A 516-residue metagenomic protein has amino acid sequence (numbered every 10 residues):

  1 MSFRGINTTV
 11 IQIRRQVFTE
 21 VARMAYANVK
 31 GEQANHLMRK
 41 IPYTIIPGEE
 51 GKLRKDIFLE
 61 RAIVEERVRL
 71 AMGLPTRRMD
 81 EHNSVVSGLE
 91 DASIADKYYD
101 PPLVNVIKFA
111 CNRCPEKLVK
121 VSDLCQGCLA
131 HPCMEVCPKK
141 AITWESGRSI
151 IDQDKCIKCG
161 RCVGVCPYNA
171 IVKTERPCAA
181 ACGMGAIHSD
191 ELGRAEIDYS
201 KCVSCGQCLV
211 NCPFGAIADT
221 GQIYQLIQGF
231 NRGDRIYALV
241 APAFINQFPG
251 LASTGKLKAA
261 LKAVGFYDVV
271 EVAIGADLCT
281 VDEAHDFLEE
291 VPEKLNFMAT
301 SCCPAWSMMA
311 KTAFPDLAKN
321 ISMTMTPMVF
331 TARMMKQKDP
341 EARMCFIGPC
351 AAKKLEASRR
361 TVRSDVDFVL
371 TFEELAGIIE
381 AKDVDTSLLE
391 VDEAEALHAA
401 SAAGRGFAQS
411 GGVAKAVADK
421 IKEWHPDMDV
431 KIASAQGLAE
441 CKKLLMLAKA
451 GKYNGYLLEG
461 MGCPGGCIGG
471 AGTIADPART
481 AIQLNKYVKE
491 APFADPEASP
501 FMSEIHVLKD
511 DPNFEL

Functional and structural regions predicted by a protein language model:
M1-H82, D219-L516: Iron-sulfur-associated redox domains of electron-transfer enzymes in respiratory and anaerobic energy metabolism
L59-A62, E66, S84-E90, K97-P102: Extended, highly charged accessory segments
S93-S122, K139-K140: N-terminal [4Fe-4S]-dependent radical SAM core
N112-K120, T143-R148, S189, Q207 (+3 more regions): Gly-rich Lys/Arg/Thr-decorated short loops/hinges at beta-loop-alpha junctions or inter-strand turns that position
P115-L118, H131, G160, G206 (+1 more regions): Short flexible coil/turn linkers enriched for glycine and charged/polar residues that connect secondary-structure
L118-A130, K155, K201: N-terminal pre-triad scaffold of radical SAM enzymes
V121, D152, D198, V240-A241 (+1 more regions): A secondary-structure boundary/capping signal
A130-Q153, R161-D198, V203, Q207-Q222: Iron-sulfur cluster-binding cysteine motifs and their immediate structural context in ferredoxin-like electron-transfer
